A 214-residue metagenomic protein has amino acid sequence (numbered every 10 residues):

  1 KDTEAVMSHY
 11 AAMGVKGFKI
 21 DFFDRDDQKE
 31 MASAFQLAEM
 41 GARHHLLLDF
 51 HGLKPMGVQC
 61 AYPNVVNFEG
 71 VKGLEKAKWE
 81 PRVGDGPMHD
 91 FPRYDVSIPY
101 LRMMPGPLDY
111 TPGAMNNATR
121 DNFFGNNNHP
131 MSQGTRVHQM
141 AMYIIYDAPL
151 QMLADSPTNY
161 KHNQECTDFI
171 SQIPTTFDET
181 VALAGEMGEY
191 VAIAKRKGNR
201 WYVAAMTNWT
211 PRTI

Functional and structural regions predicted by a protein language model:
K1-T135: Aromatic- and carboxylate-enriched substrate-binding clefts and catalytic-loop regions of carbohydrate-active enzymes
D24-R25, P55, M115, L150-Q151 (+2 more regions): Short, glycine-/Ser/Thr-/acidic-enriched flexible segments
A42-L46, V71, L150-Q151, T175 (+1 more regions): Generic secondary-structure signature for well-ordered alpha-helical cores
R43, Y146-D147, K197-N199: Short, well-ordered loop/turn elements at secondary-structure boundaries
L48, I145, V203: Hydrophobic, well-ordered secondary-structure elements that form the walls of internal hydrophobic environments
M56-G57, Y160-C166, W209-T210: Active/binding-pocket-proximal capping segment
V137, A141-A184: Catalytic cores of secreted or luminal carbohydrate-active enzymes
M187-I214: Carbohydrate-binding surface patches
